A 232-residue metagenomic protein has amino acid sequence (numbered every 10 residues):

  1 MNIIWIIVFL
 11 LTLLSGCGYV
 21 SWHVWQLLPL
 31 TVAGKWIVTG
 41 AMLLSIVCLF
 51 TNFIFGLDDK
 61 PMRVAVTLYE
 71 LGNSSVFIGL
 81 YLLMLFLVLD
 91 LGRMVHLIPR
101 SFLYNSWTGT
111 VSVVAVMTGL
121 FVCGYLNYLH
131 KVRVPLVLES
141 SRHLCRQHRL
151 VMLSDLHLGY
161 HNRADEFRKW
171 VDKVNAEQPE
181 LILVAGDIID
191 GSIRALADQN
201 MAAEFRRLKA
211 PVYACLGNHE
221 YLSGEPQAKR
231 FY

Functional and structural regions predicted by a protein language model:
M1-L129: Non-catalytic terminal accessory segments
V134, E139-Y232: Soluble catalytic domains of enzymes that build or remodel membrane lipids, polysaccharides, and related
